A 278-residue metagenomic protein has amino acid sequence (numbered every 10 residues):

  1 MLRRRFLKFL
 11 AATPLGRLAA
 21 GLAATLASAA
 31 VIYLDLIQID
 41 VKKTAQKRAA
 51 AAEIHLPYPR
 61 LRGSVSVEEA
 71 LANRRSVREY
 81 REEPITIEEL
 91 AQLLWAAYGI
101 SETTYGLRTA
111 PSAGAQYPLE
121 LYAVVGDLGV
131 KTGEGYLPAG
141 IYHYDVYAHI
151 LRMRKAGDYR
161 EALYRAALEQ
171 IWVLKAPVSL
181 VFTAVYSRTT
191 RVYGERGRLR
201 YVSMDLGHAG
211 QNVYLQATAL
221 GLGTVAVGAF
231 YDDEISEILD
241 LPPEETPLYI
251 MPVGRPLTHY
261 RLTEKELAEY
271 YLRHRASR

Functional and structural regions predicted by a protein language model:
M1-L7, G16-L22: Twin-arginine (Tat) signal peptide motif
T13, L18-G21, A29-A176, L272-R278: N-terminal amphipathic, basic helical "cap/leader" segment at the start of enzyme domains
Y58-R60, T246-R278: C-terminal helix-cap and adjacent tail motif
R74, L93, L121, V178-T189 (+1 more regions): Small-aliphatic-rich amphipathic alpha-helix that forms the alpha element of a beta-alpha
I141, S179-V181, I250-P252: Conserved hydrophobic/aromatic beta-strand scaffold that supports enzyme active sites
I235-I250: Short, electropositive alpha-helical surface patch
